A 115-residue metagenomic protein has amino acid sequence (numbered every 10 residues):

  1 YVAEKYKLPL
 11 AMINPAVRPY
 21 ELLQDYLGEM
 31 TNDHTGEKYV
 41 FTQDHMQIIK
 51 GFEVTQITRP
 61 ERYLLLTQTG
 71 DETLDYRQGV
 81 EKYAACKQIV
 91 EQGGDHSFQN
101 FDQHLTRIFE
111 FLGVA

Functional and structural regions predicted by a protein language model:
Y1-L8: Short glycine-enriched nucleophile-adjacent loop and the immediately C-terminal alpha-helix near the catalytic center
P9-V114: The alpha/beta-hydrolase serine catalytic core
